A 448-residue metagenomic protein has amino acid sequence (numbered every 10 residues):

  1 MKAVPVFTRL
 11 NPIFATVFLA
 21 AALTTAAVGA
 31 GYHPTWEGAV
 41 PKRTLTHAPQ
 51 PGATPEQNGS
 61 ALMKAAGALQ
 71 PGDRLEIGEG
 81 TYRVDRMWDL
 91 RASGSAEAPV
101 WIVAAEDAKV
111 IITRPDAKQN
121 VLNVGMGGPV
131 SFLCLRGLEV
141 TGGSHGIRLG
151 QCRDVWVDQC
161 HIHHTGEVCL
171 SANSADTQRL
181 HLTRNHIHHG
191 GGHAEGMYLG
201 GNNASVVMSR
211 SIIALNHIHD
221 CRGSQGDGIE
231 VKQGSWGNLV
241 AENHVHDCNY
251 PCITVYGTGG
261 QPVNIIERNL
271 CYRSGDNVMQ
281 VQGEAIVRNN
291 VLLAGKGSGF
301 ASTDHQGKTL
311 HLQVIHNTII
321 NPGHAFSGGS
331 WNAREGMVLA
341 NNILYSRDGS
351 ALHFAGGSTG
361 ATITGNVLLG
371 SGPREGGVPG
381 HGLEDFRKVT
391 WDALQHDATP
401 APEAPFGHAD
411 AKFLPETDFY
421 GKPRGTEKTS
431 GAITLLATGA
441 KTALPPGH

Functional and structural regions predicted by a protein language model:
K2-V17: Bacterial N-terminal signal peptides that target proteins for export
F14-A26: Bacterial N-terminal signal peptides
A30-A39, T362, G380-D385, T390-H448: Surface beta-loop-beta hairpin patches that serve as ligand-binding interfaces in beta-rich domains
T35-V84, W88-D89, Y420-G425, T429: Acidic Gly/Asp/Thr-rich repetitive segments characteristic of extracellular carbohydrate-active and adhesion proteins
P51, E56-Q57, E79, S93-H145 (+1 more regions): Right-handed parallel beta-helix/beta-spiral solenoid domain characteristic of secreted/periplasmic
G78, P99, A105-A108, S131-G142 (+11 more regions): Right-handed parallel beta-helix
G80-R83, E106-A108, S371-R374, A409-A411 (+1 more regions): Acidic glycine-/aspartate-rich tracts in secreted/extracellular proteins
M87-S93, Q119-G128, H145-Q151, V168-A175 (+8 more regions): Glycine-rich beta-solenoid repeat tracts in large extracellular/virion proteins
